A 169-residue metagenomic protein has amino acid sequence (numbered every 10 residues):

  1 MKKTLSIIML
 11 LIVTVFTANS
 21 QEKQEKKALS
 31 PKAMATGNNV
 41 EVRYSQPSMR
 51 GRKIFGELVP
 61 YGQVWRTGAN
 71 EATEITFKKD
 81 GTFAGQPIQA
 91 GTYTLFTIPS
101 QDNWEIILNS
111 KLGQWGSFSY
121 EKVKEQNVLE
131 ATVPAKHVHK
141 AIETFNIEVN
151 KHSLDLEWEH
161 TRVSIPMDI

Functional and structural regions predicted by a protein language model:
M1-K23: Bacterial Sec-dependent N-terminal signal peptides
M9, P31-T36, I75, K79-F83: Short acidic-hydrophobic surface loop/beta-edge motif
T14-F16, Q89, N150: Generic detector of short, well-ordered, non-transmembrane alpha-helical segments enriched in hydrophobic residues
F16, D102, N127: Residue-level signal for beta-strand positions within conserved beta-sheet cores that form or flank
Q21-Q63, Q114-I169: Primarily secretory-pathway and cell-envelope proteins
R66-Q114: Mid-length scaffold segments of soluble, non-membrane domains
